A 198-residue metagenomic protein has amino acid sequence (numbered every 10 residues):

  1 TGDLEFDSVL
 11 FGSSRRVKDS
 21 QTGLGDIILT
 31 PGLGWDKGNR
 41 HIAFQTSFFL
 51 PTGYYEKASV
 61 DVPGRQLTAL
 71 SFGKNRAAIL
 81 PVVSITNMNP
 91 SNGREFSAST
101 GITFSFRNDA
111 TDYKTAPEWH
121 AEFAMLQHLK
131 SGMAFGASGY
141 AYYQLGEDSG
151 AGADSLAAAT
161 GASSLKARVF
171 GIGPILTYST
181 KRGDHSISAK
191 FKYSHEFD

Functional and structural regions predicted by a protein language model:
G2-K114, A159-A167, K181: Outer-membrane pore/translocation modules
N108-D198: Outer membrane beta-barrel transmembrane domains
